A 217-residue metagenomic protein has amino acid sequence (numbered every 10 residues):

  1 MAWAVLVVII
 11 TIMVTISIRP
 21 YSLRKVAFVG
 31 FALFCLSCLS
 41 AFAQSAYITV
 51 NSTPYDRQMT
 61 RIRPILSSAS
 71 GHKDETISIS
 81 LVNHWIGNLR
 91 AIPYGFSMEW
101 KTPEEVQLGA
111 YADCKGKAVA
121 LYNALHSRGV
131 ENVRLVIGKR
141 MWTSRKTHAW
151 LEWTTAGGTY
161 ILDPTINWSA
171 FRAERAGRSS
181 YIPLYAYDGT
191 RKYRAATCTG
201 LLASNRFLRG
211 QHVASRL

Functional and structural regions predicted by a protein language model:
M1-L23: N-terminal secretory signal peptides that target proteins for export/translocation
A2-V7, S40-L217: A structural boundary/capping signal
M13, I18-R19, F34, S52-Y55 (+1 more regions): A general, composition-driven signal for non-globular sequence regions
I18, L23, C38-A41, S68: Compositionally biased regions
V29-C38: Bacterial N-terminal signal peptides
